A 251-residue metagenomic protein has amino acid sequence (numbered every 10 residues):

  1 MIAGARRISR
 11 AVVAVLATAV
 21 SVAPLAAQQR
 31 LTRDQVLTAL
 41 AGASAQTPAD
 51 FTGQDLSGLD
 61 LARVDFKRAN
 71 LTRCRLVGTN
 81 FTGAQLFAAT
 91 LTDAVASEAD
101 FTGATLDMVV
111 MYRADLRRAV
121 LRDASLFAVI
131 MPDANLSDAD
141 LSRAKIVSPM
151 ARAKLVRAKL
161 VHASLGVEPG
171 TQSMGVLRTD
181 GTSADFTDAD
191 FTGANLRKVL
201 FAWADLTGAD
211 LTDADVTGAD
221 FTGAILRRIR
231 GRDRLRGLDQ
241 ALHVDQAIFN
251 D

Functional and structural regions predicted by a protein language model:
M1-R7: N-terminal secretory signal peptides that target proteins for export/translocation
R10-V22: Bacterial N-terminal signal peptides
A23-A27: Sec/Tat signal peptide C-region and signal peptidase I cleavage site
Q28-D251: Tandem repeat scaffolds
